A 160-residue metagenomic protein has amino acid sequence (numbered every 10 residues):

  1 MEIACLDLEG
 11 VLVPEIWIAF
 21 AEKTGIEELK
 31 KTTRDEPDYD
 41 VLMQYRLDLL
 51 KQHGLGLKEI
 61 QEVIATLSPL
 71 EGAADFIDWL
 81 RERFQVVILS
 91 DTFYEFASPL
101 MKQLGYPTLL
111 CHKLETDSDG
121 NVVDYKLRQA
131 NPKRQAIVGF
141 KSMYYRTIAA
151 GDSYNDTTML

Functional and structural regions predicted by a protein language model:
M1-E2, A150: Short loop/turn microsegments at loop-to-beta-strand junctions
E2-K113, D117-S118: Alpha-helical substrate-recognition element adjacent to the catalytic core
L104-P107, Y125-Q129: Short, hinge-like loop/turn segments at secondary-structure boundaries
D117-Y125: Short, charged, surface-exposed secondary-structure boundary motifs
R128, P132-M159: Conserved Lys-Pro-Asp/Glu-containing loop-to-beta segment of HAD-superfamily phosphomonoesterases, centered on
